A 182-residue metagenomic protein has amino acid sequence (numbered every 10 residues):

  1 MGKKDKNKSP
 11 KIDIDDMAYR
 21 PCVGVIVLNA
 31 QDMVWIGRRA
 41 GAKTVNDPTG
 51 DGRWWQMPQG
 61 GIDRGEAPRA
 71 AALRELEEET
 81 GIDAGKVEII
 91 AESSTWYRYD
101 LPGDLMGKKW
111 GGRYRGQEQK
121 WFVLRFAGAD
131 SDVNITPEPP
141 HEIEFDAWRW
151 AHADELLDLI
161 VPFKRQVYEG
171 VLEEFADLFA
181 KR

Functional and structural regions predicted by a protein language model:
G2-P58, R69: N-terminal strand-loop-strand
D5-P10, S94, F122, Q166: Residue-level detector of intrinsically disordered/flexible regions characterized by low predicted structural confidence
A30, A127, E173: Residue-level marker of positions within ordered structural domains that often coincide with functionally constrained
G41-A42, D51, D104, E138 (+1 more regions): Short, glycine/charged-enriched secondary-structure capping and boundary segments
A42, Y99-G103, F145, L172 (+1 more regions): Short amphipathic alpha-helical patches
G60-P162: Unchanged
A153-R182: Charged phosphate-binding loop/patch that engages nucleotide di/tri-phosphates or the phosphate backbone of nucleic
